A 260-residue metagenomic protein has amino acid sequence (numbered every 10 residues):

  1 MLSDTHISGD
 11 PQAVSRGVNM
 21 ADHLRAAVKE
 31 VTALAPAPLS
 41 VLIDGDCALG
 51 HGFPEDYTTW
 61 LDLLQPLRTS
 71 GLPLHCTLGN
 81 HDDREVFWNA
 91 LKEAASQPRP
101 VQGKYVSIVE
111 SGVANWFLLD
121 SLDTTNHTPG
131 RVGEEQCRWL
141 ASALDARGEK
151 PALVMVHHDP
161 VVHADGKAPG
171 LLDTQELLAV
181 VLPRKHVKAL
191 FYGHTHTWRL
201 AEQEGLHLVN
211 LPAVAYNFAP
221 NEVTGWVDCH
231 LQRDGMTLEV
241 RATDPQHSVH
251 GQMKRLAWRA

Functional and structural regions predicted by a protein language model:
M1-E55, E149, H163: N-terminal active-site segment of His-dependent metallophosphoesterases
D4, G45-D46, G79-N80, H157 (+1 more regions): Active-site glycine-centered loops adjacent to acidic/histidine catalytic or metal-binding residues that shape
I7, L49, D123, P160 (+1 more regions): Short, glycine/acidic-enriched loop or turn micro-motifs at the edges of active sites
F53-R147, P151, D173-H186, A201-P212 (+2 more regions): Extended active-site neighborhood of metal-dependent phosphoesterases/phosphodiesterases
D145-A164: Short acidic, glycine-rich surface-loop motifs adjacent to enzyme active sites
V154-P160, K188-W198: Histidine-centered catalytic micro-motifs
H230-A260: A short C-terminal boundary segment appended to hydrolase-like catalytic domains
